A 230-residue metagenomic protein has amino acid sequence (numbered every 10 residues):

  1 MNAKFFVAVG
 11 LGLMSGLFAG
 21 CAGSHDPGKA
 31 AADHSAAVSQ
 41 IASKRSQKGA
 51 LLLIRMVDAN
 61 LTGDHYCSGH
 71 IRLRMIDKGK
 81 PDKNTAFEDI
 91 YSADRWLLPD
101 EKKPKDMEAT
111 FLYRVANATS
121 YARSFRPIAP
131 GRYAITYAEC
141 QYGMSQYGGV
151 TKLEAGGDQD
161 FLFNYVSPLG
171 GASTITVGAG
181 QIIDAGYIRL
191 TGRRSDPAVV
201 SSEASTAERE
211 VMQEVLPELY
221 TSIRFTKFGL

Functional and structural regions predicted by a protein language model:
M1-V9: Bacterial N-terminal signal peptides that target proteins for export
L17-G20: C-terminal motif of bacterial Sec signal peptides marking the signal peptidase cleavage site
A22-D106, C140-L230: Primarily secretory-pathway and cell-envelope proteins
E101-T119: Short, acidic Ser/Thr/Gly-rich low-complexity loop/linker segments typical of extracellular and cell-surface proteins
R114-V115, S124, L162-Y165: Short consensus segments that form the blades of beta-propeller domains, in both extracellular/periplasmic
S120-P127: Short, surface-exposed beta-strand/beta-hairpin micro-motifs centered on an aromatic residue
I128-T136: A short tyrosine-centered beta-strand micro-motif
